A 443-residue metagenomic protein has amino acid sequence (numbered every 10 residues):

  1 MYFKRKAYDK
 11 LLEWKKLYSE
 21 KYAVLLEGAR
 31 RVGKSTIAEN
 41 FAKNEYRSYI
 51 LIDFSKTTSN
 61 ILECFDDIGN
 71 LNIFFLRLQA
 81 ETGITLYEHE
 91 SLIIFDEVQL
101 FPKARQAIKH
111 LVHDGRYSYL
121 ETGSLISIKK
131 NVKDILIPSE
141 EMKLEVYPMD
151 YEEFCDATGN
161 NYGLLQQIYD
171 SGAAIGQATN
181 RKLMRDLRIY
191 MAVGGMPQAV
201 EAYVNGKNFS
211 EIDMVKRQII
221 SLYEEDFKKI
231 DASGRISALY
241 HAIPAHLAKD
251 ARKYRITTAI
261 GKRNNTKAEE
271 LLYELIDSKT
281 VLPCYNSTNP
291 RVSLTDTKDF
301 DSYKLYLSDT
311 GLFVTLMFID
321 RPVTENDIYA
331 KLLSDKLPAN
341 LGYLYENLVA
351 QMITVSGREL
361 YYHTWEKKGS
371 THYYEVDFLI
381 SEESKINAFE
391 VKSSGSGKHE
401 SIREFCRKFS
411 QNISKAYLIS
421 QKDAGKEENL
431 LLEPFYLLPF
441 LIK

Functional and structural regions predicted by a protein language model:
Y2-Y18: Pre-Walker A adenine-sensing motif
K15-K16, Y22, R31, N40 (+4 more regions): A cross-kingdom feature that marks ATP-driven nucleic-acid transaction machinery
L26: Hydrophobic anchor at the beta1->P-loop junction of P-loop NTPases
K34: Conserved lysine of the Walker
K56-H89: Short glycine-rich substrate-engagement loop in P-loop NTPases that contacts/grips substrate
I94, S118-S124, E145: Structural recognition of the conserved hydrophobic beta-strand(s) that form the central parallel beta-sheet of P-loop
H110, S127-K143, C155-N160: Short regulatory helix/loop adjacent to the ATP-binding pocket of P-loop NTPases
G159-Y345: Interdomain hinge/linker elements that couple catalytic modules in large macromolecular machines
